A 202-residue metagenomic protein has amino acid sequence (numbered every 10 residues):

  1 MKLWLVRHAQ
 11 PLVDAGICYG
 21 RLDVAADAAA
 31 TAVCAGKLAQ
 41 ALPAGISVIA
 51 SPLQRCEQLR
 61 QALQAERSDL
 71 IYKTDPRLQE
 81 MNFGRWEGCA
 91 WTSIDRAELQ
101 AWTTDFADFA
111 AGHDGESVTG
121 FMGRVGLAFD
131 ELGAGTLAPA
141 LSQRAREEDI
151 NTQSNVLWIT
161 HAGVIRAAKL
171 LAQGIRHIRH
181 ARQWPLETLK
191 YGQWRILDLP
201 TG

Functional and structural regions predicted by a protein language model:
M1-K2, M81-S93, D149-Q153, K169-G202: Acidic, low-complexity terminal tails and accessory targeting/binding regions of phosphate-metabolizing enzymes
K2-R67: Active-site-proximal alpha-helix that buttresses catalytic centers in soluble enzyme cores
L3-W4, I46, S154-A162: Generic beta-sheet signal
L12, R55-E57, E80-M81, V164-R166: Short, active-site-adjacent cap segments at secondary-structure transitions
P43-R67, I71-R77, A101, K190-G202: Conserved histidine-centered catalytic loops in small-molecule metabolism enzymes
A50-S51, G123, I159-T160: Short beta-strand scaffold positions
E66-G126: Phosphate-handling substructures
Q143-D149: A cross-taxon signal for low-complexity, glycine/charged-rich
